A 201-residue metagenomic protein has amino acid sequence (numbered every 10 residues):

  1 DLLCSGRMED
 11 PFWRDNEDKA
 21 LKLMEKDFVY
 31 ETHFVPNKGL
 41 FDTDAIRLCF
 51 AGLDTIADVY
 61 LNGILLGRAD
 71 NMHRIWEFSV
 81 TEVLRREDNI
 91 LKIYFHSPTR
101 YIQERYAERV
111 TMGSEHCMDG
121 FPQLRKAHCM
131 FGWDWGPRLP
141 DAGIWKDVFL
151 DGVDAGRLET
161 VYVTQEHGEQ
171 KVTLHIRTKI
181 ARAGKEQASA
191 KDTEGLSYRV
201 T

Functional and structural regions predicted by a protein language model:
D1-G6, D141: Predominantly extracellular/luminal regions of secreted and cell-surface proteins, especially disulfide-bonded
D10-L21: Surface-exposed, low-complexity/disordered Ser/Thr/Gly/Pro/Asn-rich loops and linkers
A20, E25-R157: Accessory beta-strand-rich segments of carbohydrate-active enzymes
A20-K22, G136, Y162-E166, A181 (+1 more regions): Outer-membrane beta-barrel proteins
D27-V29, T43, D88, E169-T173 (+1 more regions): A general secondary-structure signal for short beta-strands and their flanking turns/coil in non-transmembrane regions
L48, L91-I93, V163, L174-I176 (+1 more regions): Hydrophobic beta-strand residues in large extracellular and virion-surface proteins
V59-L61, K171-T201: Beta-strand-rich binding/interaction modules
D151-A183: Surface beta-strand/loop "capping" patches
